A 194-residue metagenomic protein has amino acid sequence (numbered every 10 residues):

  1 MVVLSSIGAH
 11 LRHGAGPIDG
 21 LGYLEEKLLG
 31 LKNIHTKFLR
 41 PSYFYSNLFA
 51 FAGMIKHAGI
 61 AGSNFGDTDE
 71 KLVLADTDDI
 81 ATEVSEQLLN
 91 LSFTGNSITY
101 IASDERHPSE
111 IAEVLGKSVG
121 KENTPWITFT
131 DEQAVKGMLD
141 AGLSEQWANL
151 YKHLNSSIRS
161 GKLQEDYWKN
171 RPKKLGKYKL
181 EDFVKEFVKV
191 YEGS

Functional and structural regions predicted by a protein language model:
M1-I7: ADP-ribose/adenylate-binding Rossmann-like module
V2, G16, L24, Y191-E192: Catalytic core of nucleotide-sugar-dependent glycosyltransferases
I7-P125, K136, D140-A141, Q146: Oxidoreductase cofactor-interface core, primarily capturing Rossmann-like NAD(P)-dependent enzymes
P125-D131: A generic structural motif
E132-S194: A hydrophobic C-terminal alpha-helical subdomain
